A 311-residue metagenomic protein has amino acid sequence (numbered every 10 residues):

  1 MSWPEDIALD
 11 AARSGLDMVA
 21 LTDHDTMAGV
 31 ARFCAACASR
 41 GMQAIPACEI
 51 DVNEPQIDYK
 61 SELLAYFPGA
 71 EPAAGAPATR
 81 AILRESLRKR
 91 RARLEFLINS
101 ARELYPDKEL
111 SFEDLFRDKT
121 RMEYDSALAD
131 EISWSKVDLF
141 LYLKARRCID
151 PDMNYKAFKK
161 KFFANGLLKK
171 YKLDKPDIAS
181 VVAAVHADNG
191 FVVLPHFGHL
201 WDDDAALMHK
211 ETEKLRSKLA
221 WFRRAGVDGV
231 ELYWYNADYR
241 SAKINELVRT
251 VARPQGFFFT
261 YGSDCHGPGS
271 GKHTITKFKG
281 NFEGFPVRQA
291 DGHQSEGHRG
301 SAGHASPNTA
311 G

Functional and structural regions predicted by a protein language model:
M1-K60, G69-A70, K161-A164, P176-A183 (+5 more regions): An N-terminally biased module of ancient metal coordination in phosphate/nucleic-acid-related enzymes
A38-T212: Extended substrate/RNA-proximal surfaces in nucleic-acid metabolism proteins
I275: Conserved phosphate-binding loops in nucleotide/dinucleotide-binding enzymes
